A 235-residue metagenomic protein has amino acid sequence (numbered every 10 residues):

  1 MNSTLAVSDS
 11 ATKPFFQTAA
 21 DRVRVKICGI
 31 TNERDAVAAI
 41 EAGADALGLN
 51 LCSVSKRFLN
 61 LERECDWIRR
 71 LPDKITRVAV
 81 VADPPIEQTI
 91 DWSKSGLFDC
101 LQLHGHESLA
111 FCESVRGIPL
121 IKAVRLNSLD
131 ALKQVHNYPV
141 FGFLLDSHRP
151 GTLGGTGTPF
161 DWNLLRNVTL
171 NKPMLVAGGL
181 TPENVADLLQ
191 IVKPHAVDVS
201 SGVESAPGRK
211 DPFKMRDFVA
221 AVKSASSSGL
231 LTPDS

Functional and structural regions predicted by a protein language model:
M1-S235: Conserved N-terminal beta1-alpha1 strand-loop-helix module at the mouth
